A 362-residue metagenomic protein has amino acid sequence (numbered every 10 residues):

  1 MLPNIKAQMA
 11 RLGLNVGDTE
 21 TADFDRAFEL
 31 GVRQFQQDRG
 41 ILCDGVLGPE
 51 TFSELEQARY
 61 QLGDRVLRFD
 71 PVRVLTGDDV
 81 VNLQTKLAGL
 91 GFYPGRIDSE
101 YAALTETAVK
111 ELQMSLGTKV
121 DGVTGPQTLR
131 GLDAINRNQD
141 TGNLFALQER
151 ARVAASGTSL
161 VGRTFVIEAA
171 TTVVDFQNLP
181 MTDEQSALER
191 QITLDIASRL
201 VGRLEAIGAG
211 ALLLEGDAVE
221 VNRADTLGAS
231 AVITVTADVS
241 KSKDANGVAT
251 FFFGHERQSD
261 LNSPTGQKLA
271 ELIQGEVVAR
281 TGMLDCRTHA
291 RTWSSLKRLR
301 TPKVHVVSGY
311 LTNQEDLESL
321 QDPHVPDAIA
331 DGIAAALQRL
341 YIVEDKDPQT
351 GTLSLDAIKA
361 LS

Functional and structural regions predicted by a protein language model:
M1-A22, R26-A27, D38, L42 (+2 more regions): Acidic, Ser/Thr/Pro/Gly-enriched interdomain connector segments
N15-A22, I41-L42, L67-V74, P94-S99 (+5 more regions): Second-shell loop/turn segments in exported
R59-V66, G89, T107-E111, S115 (+2 more regions): Non-catalytic propeptide/linker segments at domain boundaries
L144-R223, L227-A229, G254, K359-L361: Active-site histidine-acidic residue metal-binding/catalytic motifs, centered on HxH/HExxH-like signatures
T172-V174, D217-V219, A237-S242, E256-Q258 (+3 more regions): Solvent-exposed loop/turn segments at secondary-structure junctions within structured extracellular/periplasmic domains
D175-L188, V239-L272, E276: A short, glycine/acidic-enriched catalytic loop
D238-S242, D285-S362: Active-site-adjacent mobile loop/cap segments within catalytic or ligand-binding domains
